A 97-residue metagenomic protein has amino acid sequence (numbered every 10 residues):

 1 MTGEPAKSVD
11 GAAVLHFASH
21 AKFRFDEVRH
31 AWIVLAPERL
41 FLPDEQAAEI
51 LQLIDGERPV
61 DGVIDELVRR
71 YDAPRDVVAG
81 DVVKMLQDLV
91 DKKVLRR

Functional and structural regions predicted by a protein language model:
M1-A48, Q52: Acidic, low-complexity/disordered tracts enriched in E/D and polar residues
R39-R97: Long, charge-rich, low-complexity alpha-helical segments
